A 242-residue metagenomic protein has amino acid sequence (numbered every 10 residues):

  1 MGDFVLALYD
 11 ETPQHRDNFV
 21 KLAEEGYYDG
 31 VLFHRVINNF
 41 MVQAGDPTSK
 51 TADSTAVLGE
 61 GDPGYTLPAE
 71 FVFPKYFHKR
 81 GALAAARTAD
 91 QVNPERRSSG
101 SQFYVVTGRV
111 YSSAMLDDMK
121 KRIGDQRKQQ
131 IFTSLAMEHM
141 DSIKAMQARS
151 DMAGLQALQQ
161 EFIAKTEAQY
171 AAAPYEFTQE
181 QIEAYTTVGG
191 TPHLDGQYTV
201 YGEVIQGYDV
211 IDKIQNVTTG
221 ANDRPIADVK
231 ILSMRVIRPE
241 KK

Functional and structural regions predicted by a protein language model:
M1-K242: Cyclophilin-like peptidyl-prolyl cis-trans isomerases
